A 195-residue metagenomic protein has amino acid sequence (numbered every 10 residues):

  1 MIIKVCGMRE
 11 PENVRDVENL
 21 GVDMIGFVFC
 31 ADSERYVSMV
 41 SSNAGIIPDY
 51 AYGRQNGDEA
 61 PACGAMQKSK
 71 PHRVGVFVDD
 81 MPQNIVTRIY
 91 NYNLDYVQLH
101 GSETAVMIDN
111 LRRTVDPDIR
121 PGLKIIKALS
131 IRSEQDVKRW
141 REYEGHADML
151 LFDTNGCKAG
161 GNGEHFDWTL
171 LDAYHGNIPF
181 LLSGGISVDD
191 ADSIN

Functional and structural regions predicted by a protein language model:
M1-N195: Conserved N-terminal beta1-alpha1 strand-loop-helix module at the mouth
